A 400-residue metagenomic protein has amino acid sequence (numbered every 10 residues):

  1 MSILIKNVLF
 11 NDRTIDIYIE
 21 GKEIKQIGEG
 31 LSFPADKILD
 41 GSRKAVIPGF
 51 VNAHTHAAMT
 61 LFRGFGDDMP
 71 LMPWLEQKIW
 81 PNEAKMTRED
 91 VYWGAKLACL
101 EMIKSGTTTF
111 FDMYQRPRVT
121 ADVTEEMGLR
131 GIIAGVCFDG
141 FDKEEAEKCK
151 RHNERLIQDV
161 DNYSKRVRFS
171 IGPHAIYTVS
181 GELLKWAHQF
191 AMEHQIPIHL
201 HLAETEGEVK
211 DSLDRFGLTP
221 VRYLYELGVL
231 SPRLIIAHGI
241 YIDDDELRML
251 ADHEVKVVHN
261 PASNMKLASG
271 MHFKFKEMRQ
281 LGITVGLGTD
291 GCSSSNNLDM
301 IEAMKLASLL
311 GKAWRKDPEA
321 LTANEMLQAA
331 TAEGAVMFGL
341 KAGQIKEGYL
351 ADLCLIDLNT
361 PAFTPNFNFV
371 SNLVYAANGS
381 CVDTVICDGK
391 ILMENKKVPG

Functional and structural regions predicted by a protein language model:
M1-I3, L9-I47: Histidine-rich, glycine-flanked metal-binding segment
V8, K22, R43, H54 (+14 more regions): Divalent metal-coordination and catalytic microenvironments
G49-T60, P197-E206: Histidine-centered catalytic micro-motifs
L61-W93, M127-D142, E147, E206-S231 (+2 more regions): Active-site gating loops and adjacent loop-to-helix segments of metal-dependent hydrolytic enzymes
R63-G128, K150-Y163: Alpha-helical scaffold segments that flank or form the walls of functional sites
A121-G239: Metal-coordinating catalytic core of metallo-dependent amide/deamination hydrolases
E226-R233, F275-T360, V374-N378: His/Asp/Glu-enriched, well-ordered alpha-helical/loop segment that forms or immediately abuts the divalent-metal
L350-P399: C-terminal cap of metal-dependent C-N hydrolases
